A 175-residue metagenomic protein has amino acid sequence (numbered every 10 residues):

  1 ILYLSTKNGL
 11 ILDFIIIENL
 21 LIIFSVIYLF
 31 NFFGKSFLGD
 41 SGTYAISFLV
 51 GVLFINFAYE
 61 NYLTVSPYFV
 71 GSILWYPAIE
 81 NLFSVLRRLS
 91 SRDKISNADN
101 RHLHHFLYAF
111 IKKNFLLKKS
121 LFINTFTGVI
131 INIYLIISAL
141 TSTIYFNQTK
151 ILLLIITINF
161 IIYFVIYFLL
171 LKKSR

Functional and structural regions predicted by a protein language model:
I1-R175: Alpha-helical transmembrane segments
